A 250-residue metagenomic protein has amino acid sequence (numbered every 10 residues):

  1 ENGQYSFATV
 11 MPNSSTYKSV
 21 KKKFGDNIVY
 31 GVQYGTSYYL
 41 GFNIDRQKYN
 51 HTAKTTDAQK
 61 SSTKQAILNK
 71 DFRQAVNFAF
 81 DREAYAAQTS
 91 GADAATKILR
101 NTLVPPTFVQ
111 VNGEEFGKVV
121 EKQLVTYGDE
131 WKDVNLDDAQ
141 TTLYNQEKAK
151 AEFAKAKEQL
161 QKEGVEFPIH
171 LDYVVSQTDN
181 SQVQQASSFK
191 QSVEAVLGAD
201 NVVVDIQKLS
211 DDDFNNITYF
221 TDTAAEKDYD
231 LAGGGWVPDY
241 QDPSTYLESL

Functional and structural regions predicted by a protein language model:
E1-K54, E83, A87-A92, I98: Extracellular/periplasmic solute-recognition and catalytic clefts
E1-Y5, P12, K23-I28, S192-L250: Periplasmic binding protein-like
F7-A8, S15-Y17, Y38, Y49 (+4 more regions): Flexible loop/turn segments at secondary-structure boundaries
V10-P12, V32-Y34, N43-D45, A79-F80 (+5 more regions): Active-site-proximal beta-strand/loop segments in catalytic clefts of secreted hydrolases
K22, Q33-G35, N69, G164-F167 (+2 more regions): Extracellular/periplasmic catalytic domains that process cell-envelope and extracellular macromolecules
V32-K64, N77, G113-K122: Periplasmic solute-binding protein
Y38, F167-Q177, V204-D205, D230: Short, well-ordered beta-strand elements
T63-V196: Append "and occasionally in soluble cytosolic enzymes with long acidic Gly/Pro-rich linkers
